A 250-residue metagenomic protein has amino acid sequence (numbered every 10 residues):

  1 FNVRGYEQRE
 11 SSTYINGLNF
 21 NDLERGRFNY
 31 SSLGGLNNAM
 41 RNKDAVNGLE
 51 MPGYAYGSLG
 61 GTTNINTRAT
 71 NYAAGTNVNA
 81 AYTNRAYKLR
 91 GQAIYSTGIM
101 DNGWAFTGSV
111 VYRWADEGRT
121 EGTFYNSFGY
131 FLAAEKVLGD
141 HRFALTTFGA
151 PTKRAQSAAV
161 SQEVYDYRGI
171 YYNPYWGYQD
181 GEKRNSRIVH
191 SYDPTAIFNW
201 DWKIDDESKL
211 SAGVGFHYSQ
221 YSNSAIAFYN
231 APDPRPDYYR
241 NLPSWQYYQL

Functional and structural regions predicted by a protein language model:
F1-N19, N47-G48: Extracytoplasmic beta-strand/coil segments of soluble accessory domains associated with Gram-negative outer-membrane
Q8-E10, N38-M40, S58-G60, A73-G75 (+1 more regions): Extracytoplasmic
S12-Y14, D44, G75-N77, A105-S109 (+3 more regions): Residue-level detector of the transmembrane beta-barrel scaffold of outer-membrane proteins
L18-L49, I65-R68, Y72, Y172: Short acidic/polar hinge/loop motifs at secondary-structure boundaries that mediate gating or recognition
R41, T67-T76, F106-W114, I170-G181 (+1 more regions): Flexible, solvent-exposed coil segments and beta strand-coil junctions, predominantly the extracellular/periplasmic
E50-Y54, A80-N84, G118-E121, Q179 (+1 more regions): Outer-membrane beta-barrel domain signature
Y82-A115, R119-S157, I188, P194-D205: Transmembrane beta-barrel wall of Gram-negative outer-membrane proteins
E135, R142-N199, S222-L250: Acidic/polar loop-and-plug regions of large Gram-negative outer-membrane beta-barrel proteins
